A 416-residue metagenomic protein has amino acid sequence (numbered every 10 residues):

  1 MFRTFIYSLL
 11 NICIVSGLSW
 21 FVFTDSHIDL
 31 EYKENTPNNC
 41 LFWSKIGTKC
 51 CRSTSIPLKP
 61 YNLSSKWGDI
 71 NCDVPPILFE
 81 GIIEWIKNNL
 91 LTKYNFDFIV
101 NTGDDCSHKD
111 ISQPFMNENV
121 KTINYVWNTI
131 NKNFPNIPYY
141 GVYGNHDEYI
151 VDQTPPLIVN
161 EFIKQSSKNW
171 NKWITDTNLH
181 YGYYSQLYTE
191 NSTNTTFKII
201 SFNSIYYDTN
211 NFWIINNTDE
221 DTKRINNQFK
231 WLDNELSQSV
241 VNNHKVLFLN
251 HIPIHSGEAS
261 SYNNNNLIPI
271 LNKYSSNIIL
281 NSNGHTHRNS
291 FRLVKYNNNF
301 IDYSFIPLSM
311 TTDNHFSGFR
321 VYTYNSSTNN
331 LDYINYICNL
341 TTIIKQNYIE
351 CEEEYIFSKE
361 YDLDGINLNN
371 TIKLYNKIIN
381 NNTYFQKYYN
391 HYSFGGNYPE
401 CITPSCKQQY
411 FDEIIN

Functional and structural regions predicted by a protein language model:
L18, G47, P114, T328-N416: Non-catalytic terminal accessory segments
S19-H27, L63-S64, G68, T196-F212 (+2 more regions): Active-site-proximal beta-strand elements of phosphoester/diester hydrolases
D25, G103-D104, G144, H251 (+1 more regions): Active-site glycine-centered loops adjacent to acidic/histidine catalytic or metal-binding residues that shape
E34-I70, N210-N226: A solvent-exposed, charged loop/short amphipathic helix patch at secondary-structure junctions
I46-G47, R52-I56, Y61-Q153: Core catalytic region of metal-dependent phosphoesterases/phosphodiesterases, especially metallo-beta-lactamase-like
N88-F98, N194-S201, F212-I301: His/acidic metal-ligating clusters that form di-metal
F115-W231, S304: Extended active-site neighborhood of metal-dependent phosphoesterases/phosphodiesterases
P138, G257-E350: Conserved beta-sheet core of the metallophosphoesterase superfamily
